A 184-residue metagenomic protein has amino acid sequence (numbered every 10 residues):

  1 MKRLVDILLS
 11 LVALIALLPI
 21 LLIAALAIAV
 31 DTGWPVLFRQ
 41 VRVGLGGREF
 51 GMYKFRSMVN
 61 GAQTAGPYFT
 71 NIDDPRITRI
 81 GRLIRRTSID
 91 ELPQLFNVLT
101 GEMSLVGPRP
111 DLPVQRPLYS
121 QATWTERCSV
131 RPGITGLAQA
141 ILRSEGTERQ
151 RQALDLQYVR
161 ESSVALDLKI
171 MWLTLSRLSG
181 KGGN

Functional and structural regions predicted by a protein language model:
M1-N60, N97, V164, K169-N184: A hydrophobic, helix-centered structural microdomain
P35, V43, Y68, P93-N184: Hydrophobic structural segments characteristic of membrane proteins
V59-A62, E102: Feature marks short, surface-exposed loop/turn motifs that line or immediately flank catalytic pockets and channel
G61-F69: A short, polar/charged loop-to-alpha-helix boundary motif
I80: Polar-ligand-bearing catalytic/cofactor-coordination segments of membrane-embedded or membrane-tethered inner-membrane
